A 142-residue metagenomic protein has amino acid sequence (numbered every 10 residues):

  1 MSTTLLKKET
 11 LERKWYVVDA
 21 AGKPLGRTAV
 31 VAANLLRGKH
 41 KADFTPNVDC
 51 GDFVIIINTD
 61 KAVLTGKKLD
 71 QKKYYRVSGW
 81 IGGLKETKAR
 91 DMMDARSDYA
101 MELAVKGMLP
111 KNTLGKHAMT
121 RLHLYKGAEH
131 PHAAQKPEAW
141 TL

Functional and structural regions predicted by a protein language model:
M1-L103, T113, P131-L142: Ribosome large-subunit tunnel/peptidyl-transferase-proximal elements
E102, L109-P131: C-terminal structural segments of small proteins and small subunits
